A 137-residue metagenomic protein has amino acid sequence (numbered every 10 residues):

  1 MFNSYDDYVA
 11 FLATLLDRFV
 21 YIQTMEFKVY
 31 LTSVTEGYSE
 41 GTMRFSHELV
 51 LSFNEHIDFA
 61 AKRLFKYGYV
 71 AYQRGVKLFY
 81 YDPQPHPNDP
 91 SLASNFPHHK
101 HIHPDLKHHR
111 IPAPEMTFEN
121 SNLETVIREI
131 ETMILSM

Functional and structural regions predicted by a protein language model:
M1-V50, P104, H108-M137: UBC/E2-like fold recognition across ubiquitin and ubiquitin-like conjugation systems, capturing catalytically active
N3, N54, N88, N95 (+1 more regions): Detector for Asparagine
V34-G75: Amphipathic, interaction-prone secondary-structure segments
N54, Y81, R128-I130: Intrinsic disorder/low-complexity signal
F65-M116: An exposed acidic His-Trp-rich patch
